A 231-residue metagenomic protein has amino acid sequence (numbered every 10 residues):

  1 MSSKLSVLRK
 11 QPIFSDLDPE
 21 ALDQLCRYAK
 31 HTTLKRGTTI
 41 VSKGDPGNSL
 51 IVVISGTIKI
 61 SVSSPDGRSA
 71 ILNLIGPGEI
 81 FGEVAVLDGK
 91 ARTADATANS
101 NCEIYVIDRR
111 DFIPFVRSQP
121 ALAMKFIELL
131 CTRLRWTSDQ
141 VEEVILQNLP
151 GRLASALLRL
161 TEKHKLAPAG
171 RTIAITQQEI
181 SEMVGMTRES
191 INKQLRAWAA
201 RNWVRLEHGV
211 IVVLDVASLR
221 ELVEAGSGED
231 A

Functional and structural regions predicted by a protein language model:
M1-R36, A85-V86: Cyclic nucleotide-binding regulatory module and flanking cytosolic helices
M1-S6, P19-L22, V84, L129 (+7 more regions): Long cytosolic regulatory regions associated with cyclic-nucleotide signaling
I13, T38-S100: Cyclic nucleotide-binding regulatory domains
D16, L50, L74, V106 (+2 more regions): Short aromatic/basic micro-patch
L22, F112-I113, L219: A generic structural signal for short hydrophobic patches within well-formed alpha-helices
N73-R135: Cyclic-nucleotide recognition modules
N99-S100, R117-R188: Polybasic "coupling" helices that flank or enter modular domains
L149, L160-A231: Phosphate-/nucleic-acid-contacting segments
